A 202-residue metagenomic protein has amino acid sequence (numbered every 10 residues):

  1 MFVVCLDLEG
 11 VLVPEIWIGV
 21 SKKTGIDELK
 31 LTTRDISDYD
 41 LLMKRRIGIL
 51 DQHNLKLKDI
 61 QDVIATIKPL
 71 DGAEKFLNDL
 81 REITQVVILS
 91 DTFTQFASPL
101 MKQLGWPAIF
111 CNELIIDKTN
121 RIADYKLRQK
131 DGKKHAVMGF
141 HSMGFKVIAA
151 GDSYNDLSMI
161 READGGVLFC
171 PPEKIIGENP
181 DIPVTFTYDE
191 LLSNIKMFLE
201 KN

Functional and structural regions predicted by a protein language model:
M1-F2, A150: Short loop/turn microsegments at loop-to-beta-strand junctions
F2-E113, D117-K118: Alpha-helical substrate-recognition element adjacent to the catalytic core
N78, M138, L157-S158: Alpha-helical segments flanking ligand/cofactor-binding loops in enzyme cores
V86-D91, F145-F186: Acidic, Mg2+-coordinating phosphoryl-transfer loop and its flanking beta/alpha structural elements, shared across
T94-S98, D156-L157, L192: Short, well-ordered alpha-helical microsegments
Q95-V147, E178: Substrate-recognition "cap/lid" segment bordering the active-site pocket of phosphatases
C111-I116, P171-I175, Y188-L191: Short, acidic/turn-prone active-site loops that include or flank metal/cofactor- and phosphate-binding residues
N194-K201: Short amphipathic alpha-helix with an adjacent loop that forms part of the alpha/beta core around
